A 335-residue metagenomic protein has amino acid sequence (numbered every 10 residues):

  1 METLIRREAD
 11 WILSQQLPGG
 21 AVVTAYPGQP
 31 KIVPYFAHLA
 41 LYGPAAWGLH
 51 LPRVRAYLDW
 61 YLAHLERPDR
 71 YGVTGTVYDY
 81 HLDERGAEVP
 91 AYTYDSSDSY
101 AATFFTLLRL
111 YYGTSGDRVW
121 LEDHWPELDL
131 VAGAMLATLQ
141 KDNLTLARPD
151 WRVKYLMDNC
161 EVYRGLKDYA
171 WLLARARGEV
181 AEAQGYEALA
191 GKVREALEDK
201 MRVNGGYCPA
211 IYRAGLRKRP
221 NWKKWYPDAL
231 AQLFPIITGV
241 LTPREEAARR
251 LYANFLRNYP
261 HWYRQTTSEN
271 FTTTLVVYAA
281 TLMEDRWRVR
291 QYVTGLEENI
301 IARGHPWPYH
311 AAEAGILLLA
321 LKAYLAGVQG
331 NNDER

Functional and structural regions predicted by a protein language model:
M1, F36-L51, A102-W120, E161-E179 (+3 more regions): Well-ordered alpha-helical scaffold segments within catalytic/enzyme domains
M1-L39, A46-H81, A196-G205: Low-complexity, Ser/Thr/Pro/Gly-enriched N-terminal "stalk/linker" regions
E2-L13, L41, A45, L51-L62 (+7 more regions): Hydrophobic core segments within long, regular secondary-structure runs in both alpha- and beta-rich folds
L4-R6, A21-Y35, E122-P126, A137-L146 (+2 more regions): Extended ligand-binding clefts on enzyme/binding-domain cores
L17, Y26-I32, R67-A87, T93 (+3 more regions): CBM-like carbohydrate-recognition segments
G20-A21, G48-S115, V119-E122, E127-D129 (+1 more regions): Helix-terminus loop motifs that line ligand-binding clefts
R67-P68, W151-V153: Solvent-exposed loop/turn segments at secondary-structure junctions within structured extracellular/periplasmic domains
T93-Y94, R148-R152: Catalytic micro-motifs at enzyme active sites that drive phosphoryl/nucleotidyl and oxygen chemistry
